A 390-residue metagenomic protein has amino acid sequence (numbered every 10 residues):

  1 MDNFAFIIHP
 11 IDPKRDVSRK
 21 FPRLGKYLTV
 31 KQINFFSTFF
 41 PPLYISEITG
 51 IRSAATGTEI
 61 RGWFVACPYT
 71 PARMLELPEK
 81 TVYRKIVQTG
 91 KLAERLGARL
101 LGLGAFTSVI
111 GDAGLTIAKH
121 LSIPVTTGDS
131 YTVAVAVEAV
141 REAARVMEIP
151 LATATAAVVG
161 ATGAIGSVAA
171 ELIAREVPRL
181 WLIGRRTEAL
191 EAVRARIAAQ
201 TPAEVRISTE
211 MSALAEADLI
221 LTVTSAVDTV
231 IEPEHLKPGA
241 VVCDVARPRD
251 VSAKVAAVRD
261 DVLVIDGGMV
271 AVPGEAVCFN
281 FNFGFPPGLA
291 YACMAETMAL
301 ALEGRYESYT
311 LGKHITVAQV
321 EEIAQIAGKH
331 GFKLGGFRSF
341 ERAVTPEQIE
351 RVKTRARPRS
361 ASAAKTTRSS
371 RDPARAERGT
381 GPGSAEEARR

Functional and structural regions predicted by a protein language model:
D2-D12, S18-N34, F40-R61, P68-P71 (+4 more regions): Adenosine-phosphate binding glycine-rich loop
A5, R99, P178, D218 (+1 more regions): Conserved acidic residues
S18-K26, A113-H120, A192-A199, K254-A257: Short, aromatic/basic amphipathic alpha-helical patches
R52-L151, C278-F285, Y291, E303: Glycine/serine-rich phosphate-binding loop and adjoining beta1-alpha1 elements at the start of nucleotide-handling
G104-A113, L121-I123, D129, A134 (+8 more regions): N-terminal Rossmann-like NAD(P) cofactor-binding subdomain of oxidoreductases, focused on the glycine-rich
E142-L219: Glycine-rich phosphate/diphosphate-binding loop of Rossmann-like nucleotide-binding domains
Q200-V277: Rossmann-like adenosine-cofactor binding region
T366-R390: Long, low-complexity, intrinsically disordered segments
